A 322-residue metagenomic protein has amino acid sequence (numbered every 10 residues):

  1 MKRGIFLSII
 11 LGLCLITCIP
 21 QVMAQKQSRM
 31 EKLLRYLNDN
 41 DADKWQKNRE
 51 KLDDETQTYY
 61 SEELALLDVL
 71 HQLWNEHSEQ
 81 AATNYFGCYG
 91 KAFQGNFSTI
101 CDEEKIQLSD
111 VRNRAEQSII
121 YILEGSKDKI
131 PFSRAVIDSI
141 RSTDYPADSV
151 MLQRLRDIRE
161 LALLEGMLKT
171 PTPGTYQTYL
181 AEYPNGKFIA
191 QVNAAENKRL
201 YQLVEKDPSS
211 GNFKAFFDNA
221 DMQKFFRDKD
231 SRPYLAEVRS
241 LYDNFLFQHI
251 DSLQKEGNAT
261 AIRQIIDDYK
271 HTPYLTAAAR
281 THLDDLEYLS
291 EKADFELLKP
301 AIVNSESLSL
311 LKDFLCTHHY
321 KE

Functional and structural regions predicted by a protein language model:
M1-I9: Bacterial N-terminal signal peptides that target proteins for export
S8-T17: Bacterial N-terminal signal peptides
I19-A24: Sec/Tat signal peptide C-region and signal peptidase I cleavage site
L33-Y36, A65, V69-L70, S118-E124 (+7 more regions): Conserved small-residue packing positions in alpha-helical repeats and bundles
L37-R49, N75-G95, K127-A135, K169-G174 (+4 more regions): Helix-turn-helix repeat elements of alpha-solenoid scaffolds
A42-N75, C101, R199: N-terminal, post-signal-peptide region of Sec/Tat-exported proteins
K51-S61, Y89-D110, I137-L155, L180-Q191 (+3 more regions): Short solvent-exposed coil/turn linkers within tandem alpha-helical repeat scaffolds
L155, L163, M167, Y176-Y183 (+8 more regions): Fold-core signature of tandem repeat domains
